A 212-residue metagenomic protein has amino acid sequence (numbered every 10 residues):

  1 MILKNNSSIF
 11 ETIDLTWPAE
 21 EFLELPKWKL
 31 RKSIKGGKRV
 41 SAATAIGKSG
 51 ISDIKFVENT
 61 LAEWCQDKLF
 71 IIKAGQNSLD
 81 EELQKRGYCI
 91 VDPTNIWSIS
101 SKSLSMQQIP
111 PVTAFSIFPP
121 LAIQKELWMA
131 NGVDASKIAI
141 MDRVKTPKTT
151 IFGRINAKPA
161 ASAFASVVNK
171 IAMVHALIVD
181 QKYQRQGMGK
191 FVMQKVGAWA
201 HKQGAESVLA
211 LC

Functional and structural regions predicted by a protein language model:
M1-I13, G37, A42-S49, T94-I96 (+3 more regions): Short amphipathic alpha-helix that is part of the acyltransferase structural core
M1-W64, Q76, D80: N-terminal charged segments
L25-K27, D92, N169: Residue-level signal for tight coil/turn positions that link beta-strands
I51-E58, A176-V179, R185-K202: Conserved acetyl-CoA-binding loop-helix of GNAT-fold acetyltransferases
W64-A74, A200-C212: Conserved GNAT acetyl-CoA-binding A-motif
W64-K102: Hydrophobic/aromatic-rich structural module bridging two neighboring secondary-structure elements via a short loop
S136-Q181: A conserved beta-strand-loop-helix scaffold within acyl/acetyltransferase catalytic domains
